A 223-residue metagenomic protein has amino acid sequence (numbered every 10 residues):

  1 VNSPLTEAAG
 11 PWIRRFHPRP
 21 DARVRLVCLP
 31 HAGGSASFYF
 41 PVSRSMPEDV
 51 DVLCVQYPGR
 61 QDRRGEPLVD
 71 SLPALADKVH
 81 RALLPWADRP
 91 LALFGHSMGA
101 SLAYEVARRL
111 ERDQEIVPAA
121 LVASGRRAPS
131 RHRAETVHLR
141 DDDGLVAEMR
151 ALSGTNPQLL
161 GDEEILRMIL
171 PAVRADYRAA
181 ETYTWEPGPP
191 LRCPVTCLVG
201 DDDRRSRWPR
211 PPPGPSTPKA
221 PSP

Functional and structural regions predicted by a protein language model:
N2-F94, M98-P223: Domain-scale detector for complete catalytic domains at protein termini or as standalone homologs
